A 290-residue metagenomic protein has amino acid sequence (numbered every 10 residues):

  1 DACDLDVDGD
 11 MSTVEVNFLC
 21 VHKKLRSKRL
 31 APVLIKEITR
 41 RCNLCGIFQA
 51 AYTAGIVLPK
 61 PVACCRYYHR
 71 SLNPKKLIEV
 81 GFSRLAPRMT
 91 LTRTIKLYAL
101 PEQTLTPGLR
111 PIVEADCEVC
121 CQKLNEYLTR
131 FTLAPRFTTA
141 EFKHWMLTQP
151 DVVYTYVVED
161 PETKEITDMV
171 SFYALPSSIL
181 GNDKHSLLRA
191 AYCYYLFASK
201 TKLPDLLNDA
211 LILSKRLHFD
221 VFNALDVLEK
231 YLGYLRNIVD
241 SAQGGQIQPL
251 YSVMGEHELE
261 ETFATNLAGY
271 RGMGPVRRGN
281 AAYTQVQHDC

Functional and structural regions predicted by a protein language model:
D1-K23, A54-V57, T106-S199, H218-V221 (+1 more regions): A conserved beta-strand-loop-helix scaffold within acyl/acetyltransferase catalytic domains
D1-L25, K36, C42, C64-F82: Eukaryotic helix-linker segments that join adjacent hydrophobic helices
F18-R40, K200-L213: Conserved acetyl-CoA-binding loop-helix of GNAT-fold acetyltransferases
I35-A51: Classical protein tyrosine phosphatase
F48-P101, Y154, E162, M169-C290: Active-site/acyl-donor-binding loops of N-acyltransferases
